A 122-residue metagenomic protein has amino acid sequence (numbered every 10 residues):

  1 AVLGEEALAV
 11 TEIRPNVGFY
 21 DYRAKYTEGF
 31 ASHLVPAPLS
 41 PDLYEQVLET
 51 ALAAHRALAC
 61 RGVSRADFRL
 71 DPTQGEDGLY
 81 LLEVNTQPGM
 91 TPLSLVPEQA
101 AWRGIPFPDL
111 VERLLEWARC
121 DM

Functional and structural regions predicted by a protein language model:
A1, H55-M90, A100: Conserved metal-phosphate-binding beta-hairpin within the catalytic cores of diverse ATP-dependent phosphoryl-transfer
A1-E49, R69, G75-Y80: Phosphate-binding site of ATP-dependent enzymes
G18-A24, T91-E98: A short, polar/charged loop-to-alpha-helix boundary motif
Y26, F30, A51-G62, A118: Alpha-helix capping/termination and helix-coil
L48, L52, V111-E112: Short amphipathic alpha-helical segments
G89-S94, A101-R113: Internal helix-turn-beta structural module
V111-M122: Cysteine/selenocysteine-centered motifs that mediate thiol-based redox chemistry or coordinate metal-sulfur cofactors
